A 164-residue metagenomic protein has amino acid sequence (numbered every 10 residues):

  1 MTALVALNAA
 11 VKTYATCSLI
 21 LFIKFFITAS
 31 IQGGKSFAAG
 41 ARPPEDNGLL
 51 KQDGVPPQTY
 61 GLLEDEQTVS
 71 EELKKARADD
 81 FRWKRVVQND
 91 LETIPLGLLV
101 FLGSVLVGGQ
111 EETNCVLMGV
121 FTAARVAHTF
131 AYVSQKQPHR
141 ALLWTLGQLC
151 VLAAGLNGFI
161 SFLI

Functional and structural regions predicted by a protein language model:
V5-L62: N-terminal signal-anchor transmembrane alpha helix
A9-L21, T113-L117, R140-Q148: Transmembrane alpha-helices of multi-pass eukaryotic membrane proteins
Q58-D90: Short membrane-interface loop/juxtamembrane segments of multi-pass integral membrane proteins
Q88-G103: Core segments of transmembrane alpha-helices that mediate helix-helix packing or line hydrophobic substrate/ligand
V100-A123: Short alpha-helical packing/oligomerization segments
L102-G103, V126-F130, F159: Alpha-helical transmembrane segments of multipass membrane proteins
T122, V126-C150: Interfacial loop-to-transmembrane junctions
L156-I164: Juxtamembrane boundary at the C-terminal end of a transmembrane helix
